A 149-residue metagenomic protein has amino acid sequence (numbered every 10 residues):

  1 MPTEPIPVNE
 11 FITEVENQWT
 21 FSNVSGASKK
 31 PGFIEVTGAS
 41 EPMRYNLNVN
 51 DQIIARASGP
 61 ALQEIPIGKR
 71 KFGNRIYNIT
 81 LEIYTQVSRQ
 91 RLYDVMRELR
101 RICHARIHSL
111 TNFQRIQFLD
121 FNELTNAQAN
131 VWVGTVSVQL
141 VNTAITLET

Functional and structural regions predicted by a protein language model:
M1-F21, P60-N74, T111-T149: Short, charged interaction patches at domain edges and termini
M1-I67, Q90: Small/polar-rich, solvent-exposed N-terminal microdomains that initiate assembly or binding
F11-V15, W19, I34-V36, I53-A55 (+6 more regions): Hydrophobic beta-strand residues in large extracellular and virion-surface proteins
N48-Q52, N74-N78, V133: Short connector loops at helix/strand junctions that flank enzyme active sites, especially segments positioning acidic
P66-N78, Y84-L110, R115-F118, L147: Extracellular/virion structural assembly segments
